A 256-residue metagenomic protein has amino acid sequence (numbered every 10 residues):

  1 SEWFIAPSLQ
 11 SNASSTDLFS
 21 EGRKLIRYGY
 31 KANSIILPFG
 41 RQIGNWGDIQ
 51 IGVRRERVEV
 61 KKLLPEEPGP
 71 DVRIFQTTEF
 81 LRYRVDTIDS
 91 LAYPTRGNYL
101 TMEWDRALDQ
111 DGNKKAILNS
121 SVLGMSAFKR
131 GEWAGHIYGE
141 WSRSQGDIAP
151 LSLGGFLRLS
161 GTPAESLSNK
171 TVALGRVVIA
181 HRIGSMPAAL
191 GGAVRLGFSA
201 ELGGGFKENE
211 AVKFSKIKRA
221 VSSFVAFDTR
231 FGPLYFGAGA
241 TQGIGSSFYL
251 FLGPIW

Functional and structural regions predicted by a protein language model:
S1-L81, I88, L153-L157, A173 (+2 more regions): Gram-negative/organellar outer-membrane beta-barrel architecture
S20-L25, L63-P70, A107-D111, S160-E165 (+1 more regions): Extracellular loop and loop/strand-boundary signature of outer-membrane beta-barrel proteins
Q76-A200, F206-E208, F248-F251, I255: C-terminal outer-membrane beta-barrel translocator/porin domains of Gram-negative envelope proteins and their
E132, F231-P233: Coil-to-beta-strand transition motifs
V177, E201, V225, F236: Hydrophobic, well-ordered secondary-structure elements that form the walls of internal hydrophobic environments
K213-S215: C-terminal soluble interaction/assembly domains
A220-F224: ATP phosphate-binding glycine-rich loop and adjacent ATP-lid/helix-beta elements within ATP-binding kinase/ATPase
D228: Conserved catalytic core of Hanks-type protein kinase domains
